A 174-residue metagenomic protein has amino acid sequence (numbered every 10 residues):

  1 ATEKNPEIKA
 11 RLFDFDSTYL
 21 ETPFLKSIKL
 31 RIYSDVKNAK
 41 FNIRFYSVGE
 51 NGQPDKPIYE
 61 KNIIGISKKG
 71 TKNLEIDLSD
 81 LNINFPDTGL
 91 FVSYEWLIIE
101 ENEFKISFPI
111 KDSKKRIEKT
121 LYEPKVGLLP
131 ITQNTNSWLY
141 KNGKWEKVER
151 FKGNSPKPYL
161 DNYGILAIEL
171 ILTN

Functional and structural regions predicted by a protein language model:
A1-V48, E95-W96, E100-N174: Beta-sheet-rich sandwich/jelly-roll-like modules and their strand-loop junctions
K40-R116: Aromatic- and Gly/Pro-enriched, solvent-exposed loop/edge beta-strand patches characteristic of beta-rich domains
